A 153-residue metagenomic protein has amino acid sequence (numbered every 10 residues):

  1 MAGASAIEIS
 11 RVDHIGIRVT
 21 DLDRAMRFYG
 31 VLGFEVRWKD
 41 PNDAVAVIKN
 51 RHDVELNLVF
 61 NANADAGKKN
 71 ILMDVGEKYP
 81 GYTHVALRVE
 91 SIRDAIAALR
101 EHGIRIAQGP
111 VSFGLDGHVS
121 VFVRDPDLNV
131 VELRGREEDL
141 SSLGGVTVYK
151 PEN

Functional and structural regions predicted by a protein language model:
M1-V12, R18-W38, N50-A107, R124-N153: Glyoxalase I/VOC metalloenzyme domain signal
W38-A44, V111-F113: A short, aromatic/hydrophobic, helix- or strand-capping loop or linear motif that either lines the entrance/gate
D43-V45, N63-A64: Short active-site-proximal "capping" loops at secondary-structure junctions
A46, S120-V123: Generic short beta-strand
L115-H118: Short, small/polar residue-rich loop motifs at catalytic or cofactor-binding pockets
